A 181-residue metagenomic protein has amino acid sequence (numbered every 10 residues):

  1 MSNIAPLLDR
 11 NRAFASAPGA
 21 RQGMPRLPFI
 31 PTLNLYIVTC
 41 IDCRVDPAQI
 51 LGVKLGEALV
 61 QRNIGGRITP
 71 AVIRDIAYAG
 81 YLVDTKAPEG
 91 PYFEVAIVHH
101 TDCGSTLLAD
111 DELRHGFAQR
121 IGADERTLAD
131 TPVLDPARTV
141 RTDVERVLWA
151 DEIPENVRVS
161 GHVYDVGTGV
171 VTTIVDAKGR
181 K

Functional and structural regions predicted by a protein language model:
M1-T32, G65-I68, I73-Y92, D102-K181: Divalent-metal-activated hydrolytic enzyme cores
S16-L55: N-terminal short beta-loop-beta anion/metal-coordinating cradle
V38-C40, R62, A96-H100, H162-D165: Short beta-strand segments
I41-R44, T101-S105: Gly/Ser/Thr-rich loops at beta-strand to alpha-helix junctions that form or flank small-molecule/cofactor-binding
C43-I73, A77: A glycine-rich, hydrophobic loop/mini-helix early in the fold
E57, E94-V95: The start of beta-strands in P-loop NTPase/AAA+ ATPase cores
